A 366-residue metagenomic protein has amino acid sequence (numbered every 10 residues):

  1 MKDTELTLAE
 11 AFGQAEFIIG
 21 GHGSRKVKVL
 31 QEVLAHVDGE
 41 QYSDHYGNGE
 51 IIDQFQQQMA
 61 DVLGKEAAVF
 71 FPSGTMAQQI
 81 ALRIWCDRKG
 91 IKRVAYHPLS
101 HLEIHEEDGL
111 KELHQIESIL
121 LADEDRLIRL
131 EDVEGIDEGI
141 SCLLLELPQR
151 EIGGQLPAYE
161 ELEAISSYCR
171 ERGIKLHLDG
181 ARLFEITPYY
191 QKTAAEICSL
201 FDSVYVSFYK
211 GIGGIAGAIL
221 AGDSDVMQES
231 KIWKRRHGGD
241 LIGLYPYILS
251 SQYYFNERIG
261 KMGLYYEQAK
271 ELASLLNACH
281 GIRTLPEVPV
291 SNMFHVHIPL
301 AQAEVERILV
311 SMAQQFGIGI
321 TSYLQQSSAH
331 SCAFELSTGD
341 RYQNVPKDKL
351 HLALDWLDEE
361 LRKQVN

Functional and structural regions predicted by a protein language model:
M1-Y46, D61-L63, S322, E335-N344 (+2 more regions): N-terminal "arm"/small-domain region of PLP-dependent enzymes with the aminotransferase-like
I18-S73, D87, L99-I104, G109-K111: Conserved N-terminal alpha-helix of the aminotransferase class I/II PLP-enzyme fold
C86-S141: PLP-dependent aminotransferase-like
E117-S118, L176-L178, I320: Hydrophobic beta-strand scaffold residues
R126-G180: Active-site phosphate-binding strand-loop segment of PLP-dependent enzymes
E151, L156, S199-H280, T284-S291 (+2 more regions): Active-site C-terminal subdomain of aminotransferase-like
G281-V365: Conserved C-terminal alpha-helix-loop-beta "cap" of PLP-dependent enzymes that closes/shapes the active-site mouth
